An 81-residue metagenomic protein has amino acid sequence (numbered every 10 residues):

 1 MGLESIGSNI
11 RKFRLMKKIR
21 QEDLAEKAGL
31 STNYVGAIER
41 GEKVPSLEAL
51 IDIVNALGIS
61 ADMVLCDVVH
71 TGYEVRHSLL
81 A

Functional and structural regions predicted by a protein language model:
M1-S5, Y73-R76: A detector for short, charged/polar N-terminal pre-domain segments
S8-A25, L79: Short basic helix-loop element that most often maps to the first helix and adjoining turn of HTH DNA-binding modules
I10, L24-A25, V35-I38, V64: Conserved hydrophobic/aromatic packing and binding residues within compact polymer-binding modules
I10, Q21, T32, L47-L50: Helix-turn-helix DNA-binding elements, focusing on the entry/boundary residues of the two helices that contact DNA
E48-M63: DNA major-groove recognition helix of helix-turn-helix/homeodomain DNA-binding modules
L65-A81: Short, charged recognition helix plus adjacent turn of helix-turn-helix-like nucleic-acid-binding domains
